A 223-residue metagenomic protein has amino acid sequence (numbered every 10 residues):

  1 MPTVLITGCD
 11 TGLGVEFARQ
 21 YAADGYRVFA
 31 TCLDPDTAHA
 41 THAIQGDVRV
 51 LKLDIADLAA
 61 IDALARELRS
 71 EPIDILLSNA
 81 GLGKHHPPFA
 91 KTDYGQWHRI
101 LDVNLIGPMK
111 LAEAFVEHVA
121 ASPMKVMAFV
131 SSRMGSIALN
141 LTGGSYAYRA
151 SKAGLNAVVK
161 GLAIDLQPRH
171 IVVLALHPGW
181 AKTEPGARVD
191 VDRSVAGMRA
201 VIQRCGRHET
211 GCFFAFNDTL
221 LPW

Functional and structural regions predicted by a protein language model:
I6-T7, S78-N79, V126-S132, V172-H177: Structural signature of the Rossmann-like NAD(P)-dependent dehydrogenase/reductase core
D10-R19: N-terminal Rossmann NAD(P)H-binding glycine-rich loop of SDR-like oxidoreductase domains
D24-H39: Conserved glycine-rich Rossmann-like NAD(P)H-binding loop of the short-chain dehydrogenase/reductase
I44-A59: Rossmann-fold cofactor-recognition segment
A56-E71: Conserved Rossmann-fold cofactor-binding substructure of NAD(P)-dependent oxidoreductases
L82, H86, A90-L101, M109 (+2 more regions): Catalytic loop of short-chain dehydrogenase/reductase
A175-P178, T183-W223: C-terminal helical subdomain
